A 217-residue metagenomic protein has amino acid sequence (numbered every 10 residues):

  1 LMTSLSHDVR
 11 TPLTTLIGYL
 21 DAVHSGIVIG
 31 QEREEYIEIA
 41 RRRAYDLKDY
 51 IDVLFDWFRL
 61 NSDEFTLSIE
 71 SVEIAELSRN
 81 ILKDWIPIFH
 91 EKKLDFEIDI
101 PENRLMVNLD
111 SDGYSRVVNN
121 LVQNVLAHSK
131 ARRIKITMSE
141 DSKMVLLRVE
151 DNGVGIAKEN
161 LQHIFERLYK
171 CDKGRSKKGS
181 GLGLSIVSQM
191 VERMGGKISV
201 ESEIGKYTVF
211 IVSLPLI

Functional and structural regions predicted by a protein language model:
S68-K83: A conserved beta-strand-to-alpha-helix junction within the catalytic ATP-binding
E70, H90, D95-L105: Conserved catalytic submotifs in the C-terminal HATPase_c
N124-L126: Short helix-loop "hinge" at the ATP-lid/N-box region of the Bergerat-fold HATPase_c
R133-K143: Short beta-strand/loop element within the Bergerat-fold HATPase_c
D151: Acidic ATP/Mg2+-coordinating residue in the GHKL
I156-Y169: Short conserved segment of the HATPase_c
